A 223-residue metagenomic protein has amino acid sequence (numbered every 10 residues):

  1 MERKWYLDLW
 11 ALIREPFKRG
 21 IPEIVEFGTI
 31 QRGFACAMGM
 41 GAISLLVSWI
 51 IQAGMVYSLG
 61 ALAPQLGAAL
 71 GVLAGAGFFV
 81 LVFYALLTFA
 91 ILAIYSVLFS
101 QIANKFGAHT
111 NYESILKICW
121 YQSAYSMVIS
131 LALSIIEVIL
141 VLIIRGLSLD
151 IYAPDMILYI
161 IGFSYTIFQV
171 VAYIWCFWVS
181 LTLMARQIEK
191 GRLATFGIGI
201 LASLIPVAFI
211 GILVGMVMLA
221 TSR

Functional and structural regions predicted by a protein language model:
M1-V56: N-terminal juxtamembrane cytosolic/stromal segments of multi-pass membrane proteins
E26-A42, K117-W120, A194-S203: Alpha-helical transmembrane segments and their helix-start/interface "positive-inside/aromatic belt" motifs in integral
S48-G60, Y95, F99-G107, L133 (+5 more regions): Membrane-water interface at transmembrane helix exits
Q65-L81, Y152-Y165: Membrane-interface segments at the starts/ends of alpha-helical transmembrane spans
A68-L140: Alpha-helical transmembrane segments with an aromatic anchor "belt"
L87, I91, K117-R186: Alpha-helical transmembrane segments of helical membrane proteins, especially in multi-pass transport, channel
S180-I205: Interfacial loop-to-transmembrane junctions
F209-R223: Juxtamembrane boundary at the C-terminal end of a transmembrane helix
